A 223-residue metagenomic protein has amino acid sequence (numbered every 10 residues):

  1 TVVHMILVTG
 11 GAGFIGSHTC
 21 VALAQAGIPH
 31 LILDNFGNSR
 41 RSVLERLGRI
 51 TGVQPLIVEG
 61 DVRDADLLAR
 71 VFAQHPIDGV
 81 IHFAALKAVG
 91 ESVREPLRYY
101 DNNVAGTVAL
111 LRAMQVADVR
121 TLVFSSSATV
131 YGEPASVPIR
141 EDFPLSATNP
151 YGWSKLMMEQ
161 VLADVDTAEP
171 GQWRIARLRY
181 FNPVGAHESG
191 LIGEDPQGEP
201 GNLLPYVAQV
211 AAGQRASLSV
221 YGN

Functional and structural regions predicted by a protein language model:
V2-A186: N-terminal Rossmann-like NAD(P)+-binding domain of SDR-like oxidoreductases, especially those catalyzing
A163-N223: NAD(P)-dependent short-chain dehydrogenase/reductase
